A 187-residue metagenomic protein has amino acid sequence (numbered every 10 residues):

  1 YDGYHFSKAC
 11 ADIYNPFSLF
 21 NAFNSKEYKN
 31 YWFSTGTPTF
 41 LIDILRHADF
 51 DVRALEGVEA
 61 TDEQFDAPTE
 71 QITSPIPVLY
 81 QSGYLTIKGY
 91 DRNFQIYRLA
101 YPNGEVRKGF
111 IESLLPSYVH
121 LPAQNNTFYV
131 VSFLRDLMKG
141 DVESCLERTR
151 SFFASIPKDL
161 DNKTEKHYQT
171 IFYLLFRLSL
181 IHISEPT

Functional and structural regions predicted by a protein language model:
Y1-L180: C-terminal leucine-rich, beta-strand-based interaction scaffolds used for sensing/assembly
S179-T187: Residue-level detector of conserved catalytic or cofactor/ligand-binding positions in enzyme active sites
